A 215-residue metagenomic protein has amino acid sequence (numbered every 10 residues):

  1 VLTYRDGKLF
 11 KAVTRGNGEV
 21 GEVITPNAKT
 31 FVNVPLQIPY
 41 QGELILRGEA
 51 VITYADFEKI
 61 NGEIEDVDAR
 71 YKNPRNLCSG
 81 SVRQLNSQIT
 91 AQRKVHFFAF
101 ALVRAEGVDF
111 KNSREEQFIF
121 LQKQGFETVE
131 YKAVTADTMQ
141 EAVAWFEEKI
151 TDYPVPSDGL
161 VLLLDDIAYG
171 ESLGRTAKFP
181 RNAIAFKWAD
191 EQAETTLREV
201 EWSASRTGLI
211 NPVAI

Functional and structural regions predicted by a protein language model:
V1-I215: RNA/tRNA-interacting regions in translation and RNA-turnover enzymes
